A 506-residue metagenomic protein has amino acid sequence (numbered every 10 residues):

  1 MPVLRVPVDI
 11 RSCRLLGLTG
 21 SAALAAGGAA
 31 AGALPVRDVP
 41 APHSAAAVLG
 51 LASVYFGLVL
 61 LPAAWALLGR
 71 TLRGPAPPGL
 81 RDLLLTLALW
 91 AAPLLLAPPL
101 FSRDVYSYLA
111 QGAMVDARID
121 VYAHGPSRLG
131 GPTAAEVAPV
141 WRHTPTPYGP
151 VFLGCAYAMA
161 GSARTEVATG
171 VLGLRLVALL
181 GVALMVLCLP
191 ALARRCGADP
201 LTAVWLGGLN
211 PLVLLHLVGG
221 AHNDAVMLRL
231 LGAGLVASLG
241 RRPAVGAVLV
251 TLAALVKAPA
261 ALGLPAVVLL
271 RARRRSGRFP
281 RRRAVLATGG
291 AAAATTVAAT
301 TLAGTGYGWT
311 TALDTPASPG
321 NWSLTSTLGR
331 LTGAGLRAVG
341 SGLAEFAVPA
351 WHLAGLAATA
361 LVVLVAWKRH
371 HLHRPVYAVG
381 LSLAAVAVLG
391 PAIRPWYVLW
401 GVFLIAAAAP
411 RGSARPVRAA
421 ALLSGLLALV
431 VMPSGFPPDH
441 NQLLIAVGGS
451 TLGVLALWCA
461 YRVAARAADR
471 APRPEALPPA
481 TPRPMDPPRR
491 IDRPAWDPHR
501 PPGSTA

Functional and structural regions predicted by a protein language model:
P2-G57, T288, T296-L383, A408-A506: Transmembrane helical bundles and short interhelical boundary loops of multi-pass, membrane-embedded
L18-A33, V54-V105, I119-D120, A291-G304 (+1 more regions): Transmembrane signal-anchor helices characteristic of membrane glycosylation enzymes that use polyprenol
V59-L68, L172-C196, A360-A366: Transmembrane-helix motifs of polytopic, lipid-linked glycan transferases
A76-R175, L179: Intramembrane catalytic core of multi-pass membrane enzymes that act on lipidic substrates
R81-D82, L189-N210: Transmembrane-helix signature of polytopic, membrane-embedded enzymes that assemble or transfer cell-envelope glycans
L184-C188, M227-R242, L383: Specific aromatic-rich, kink-prone transmembrane helix
L214-L217, A233-G234, P243-V268, L381-V388: Membrane-interface alpha helices of multi-pass inner-membrane proteins
G263-A293: Perimembrane helix-loop-helix junctions
